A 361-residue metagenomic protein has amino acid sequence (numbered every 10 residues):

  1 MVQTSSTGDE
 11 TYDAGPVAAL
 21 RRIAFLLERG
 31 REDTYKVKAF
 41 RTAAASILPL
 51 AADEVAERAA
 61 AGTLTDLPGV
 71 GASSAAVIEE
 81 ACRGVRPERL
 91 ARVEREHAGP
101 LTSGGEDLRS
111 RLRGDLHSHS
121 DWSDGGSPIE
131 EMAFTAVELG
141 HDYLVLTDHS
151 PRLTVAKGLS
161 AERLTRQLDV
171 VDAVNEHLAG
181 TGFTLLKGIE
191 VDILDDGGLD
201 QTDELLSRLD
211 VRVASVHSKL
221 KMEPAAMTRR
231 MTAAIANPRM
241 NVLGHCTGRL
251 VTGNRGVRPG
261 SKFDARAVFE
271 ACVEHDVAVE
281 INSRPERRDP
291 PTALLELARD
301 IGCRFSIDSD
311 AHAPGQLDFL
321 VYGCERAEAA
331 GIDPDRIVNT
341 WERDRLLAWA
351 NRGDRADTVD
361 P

Functional and structural regions predicted by a protein language model:
V2-D107: Long, highly charged, low-complexity intrinsically disordered interaction regions that mediate electrostatic DNA/RNA
V2-T11, H97-L112, H119, I129-G140 (+3 more regions): Charged catalytic cores and adjacent phosphate/nucleic-acid-binding surfaces used for phosphate/nucleic-acid chemistry
T65, A72-A75, P128, V191 (+1 more regions): Short, flexible micro-motifs
G71, D148, S309: Conserved phosphate-coupling serine/threonine residues in phosphotransfer and NTP-handling enzymes
V145-L146, I189-V191: Core AdoMet radical
